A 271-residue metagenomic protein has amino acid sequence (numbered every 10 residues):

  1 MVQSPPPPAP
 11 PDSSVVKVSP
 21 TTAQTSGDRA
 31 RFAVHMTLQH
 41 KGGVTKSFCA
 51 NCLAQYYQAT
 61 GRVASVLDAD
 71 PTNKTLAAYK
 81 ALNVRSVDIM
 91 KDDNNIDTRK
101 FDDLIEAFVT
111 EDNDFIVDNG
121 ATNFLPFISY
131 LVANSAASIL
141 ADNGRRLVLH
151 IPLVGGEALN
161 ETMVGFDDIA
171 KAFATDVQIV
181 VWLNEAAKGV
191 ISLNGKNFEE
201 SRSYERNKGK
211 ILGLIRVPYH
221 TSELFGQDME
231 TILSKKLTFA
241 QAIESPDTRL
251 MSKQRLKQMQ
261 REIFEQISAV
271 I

Functional and structural regions predicted by a protein language model:
M1-M36, D103: Extreme N-terminal, non-catalytic leader segments that precede Walker-type/kinase nucleotide-binding cores
S26-M36, A59, V63-F124: Nucleotide-state-sensitive switch-loop elements of NTP-binding domains
M36-N51: Glycine-rich phosphate-binding P-loop
S47-C52, M163-D167: Short amphipathic alpha-helical segment that frequently serves as the phosphate-/nucleotide-binding helix
A50, D97-F101, T162: Amphipathic coiled-coil/heptad-repeat helices and related helical stalk/stem segments that mediate oligomerization
N123-Q227: Conserved catalytic-core segment of NTP-binding enzymes
Q227-I271: NTP-binding/hydrolysis catalytic cores, primarily Walker-type P-loop NTPases
